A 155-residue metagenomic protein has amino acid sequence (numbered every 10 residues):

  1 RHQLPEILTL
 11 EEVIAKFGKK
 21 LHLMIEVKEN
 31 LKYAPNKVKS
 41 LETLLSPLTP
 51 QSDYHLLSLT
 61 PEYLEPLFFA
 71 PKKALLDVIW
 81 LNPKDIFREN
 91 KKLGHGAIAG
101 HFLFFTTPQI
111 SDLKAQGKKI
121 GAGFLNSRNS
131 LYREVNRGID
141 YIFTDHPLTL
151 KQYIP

Functional and structural regions predicted by a protein language model:
R1-A74, G100, K114-Q116: Metal-dependent phosphodiesterase/phospholipase catalytic core, i.e., the His/Asp/Glu-rich active-site region
H2-P5, D77-P155: C-terminal active-site rim and adjoining tail of enzyme catalytic domains
